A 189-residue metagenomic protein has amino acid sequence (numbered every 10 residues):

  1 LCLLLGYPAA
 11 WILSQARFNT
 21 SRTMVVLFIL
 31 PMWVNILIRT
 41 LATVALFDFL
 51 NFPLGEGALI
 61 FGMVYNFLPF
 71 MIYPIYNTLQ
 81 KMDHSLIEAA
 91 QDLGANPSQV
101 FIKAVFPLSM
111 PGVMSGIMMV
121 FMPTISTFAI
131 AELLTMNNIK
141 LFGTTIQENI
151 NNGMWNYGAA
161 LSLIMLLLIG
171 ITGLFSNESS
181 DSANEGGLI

Functional and structural regions predicted by a protein language model:
L1-Q80, A104-L108, G112, G116-S126 (+2 more regions): Membrane-water interface segments at the C-terminal ends of transmembrane alpha-helices in multi-pass inner-membrane
M82-L86, E185: Short glycine/proline-centered loop/turn elements that form peptide/ligand docking sites
A89-A90: Append "Primarily bacterial transcriptional regulators
L93-G94, P107: Glycine/proline-centered hinge or cleavage motifs at structural transition points of membrane proteins
F128-W155, L188-I189: Glycine-rich helix-loop "coupling/hinge" segments at transmembrane-helix boundaries in multipass transporters
S179-I189: Short cytosolic juxtamembrane segments of multi-pass membrane proteins
